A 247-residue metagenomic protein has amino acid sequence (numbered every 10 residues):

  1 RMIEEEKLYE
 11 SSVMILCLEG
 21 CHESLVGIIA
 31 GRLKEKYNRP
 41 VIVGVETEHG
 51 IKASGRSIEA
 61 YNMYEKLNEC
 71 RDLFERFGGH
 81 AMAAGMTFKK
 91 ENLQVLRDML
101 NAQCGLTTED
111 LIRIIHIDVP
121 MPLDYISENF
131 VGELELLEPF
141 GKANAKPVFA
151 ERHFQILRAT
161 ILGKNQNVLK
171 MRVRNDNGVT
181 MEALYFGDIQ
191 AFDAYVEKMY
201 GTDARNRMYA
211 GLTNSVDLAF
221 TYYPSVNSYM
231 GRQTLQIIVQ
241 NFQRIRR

Functional and structural regions predicted by a protein language model:
R1-N92, D98, P120, L162: Hydrophobic helix-and-loop "lid/oligomerization" segment in the mid-to-C-terminal part of catalytic domains
G50-S54, N206, I238: Noncatalytic, beta-rich nucleic-acid-contacting surfaces in large DNA/RNA-processing enzymes
G78, L134, S215-V226: OB-fold and OB-like beta-barrel modules that bind single-stranded nucleic acids
M82-F130: Internal, active-site/partner-interface "lid" segment
M121-F192: Accessory interdomain/linker segments of ATP-dependent helicases and helicase-like nucleic-acid enzymes that mediate
I161-K164, M208-T213, S225-L235: Single-stranded nucleic-acid-binding OB-fold domains
A191-T221: Short nucleic-acid-contacting surface segments enriched for D/E, G, S/T with interspersed K/R
M230-R247: OB-fold/S1-family single-stranded nucleic acid-binding modules
